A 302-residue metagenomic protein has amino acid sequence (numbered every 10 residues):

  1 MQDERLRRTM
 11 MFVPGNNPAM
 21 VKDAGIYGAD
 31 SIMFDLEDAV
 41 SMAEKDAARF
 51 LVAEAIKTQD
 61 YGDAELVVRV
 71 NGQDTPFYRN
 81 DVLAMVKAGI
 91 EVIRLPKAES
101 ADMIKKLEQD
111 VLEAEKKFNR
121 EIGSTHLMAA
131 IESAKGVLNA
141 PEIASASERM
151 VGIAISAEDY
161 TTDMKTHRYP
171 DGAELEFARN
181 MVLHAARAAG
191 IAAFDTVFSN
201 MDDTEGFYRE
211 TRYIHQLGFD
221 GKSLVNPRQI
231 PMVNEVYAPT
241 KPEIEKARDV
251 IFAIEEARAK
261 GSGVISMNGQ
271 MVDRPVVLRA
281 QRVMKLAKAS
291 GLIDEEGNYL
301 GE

Functional and structural regions predicted by a protein language model:
M1-E302: Expand to "…catalyze enediolate/carbanion chemistry for C-C bond making/breaking, isomerization, decarboxylation
